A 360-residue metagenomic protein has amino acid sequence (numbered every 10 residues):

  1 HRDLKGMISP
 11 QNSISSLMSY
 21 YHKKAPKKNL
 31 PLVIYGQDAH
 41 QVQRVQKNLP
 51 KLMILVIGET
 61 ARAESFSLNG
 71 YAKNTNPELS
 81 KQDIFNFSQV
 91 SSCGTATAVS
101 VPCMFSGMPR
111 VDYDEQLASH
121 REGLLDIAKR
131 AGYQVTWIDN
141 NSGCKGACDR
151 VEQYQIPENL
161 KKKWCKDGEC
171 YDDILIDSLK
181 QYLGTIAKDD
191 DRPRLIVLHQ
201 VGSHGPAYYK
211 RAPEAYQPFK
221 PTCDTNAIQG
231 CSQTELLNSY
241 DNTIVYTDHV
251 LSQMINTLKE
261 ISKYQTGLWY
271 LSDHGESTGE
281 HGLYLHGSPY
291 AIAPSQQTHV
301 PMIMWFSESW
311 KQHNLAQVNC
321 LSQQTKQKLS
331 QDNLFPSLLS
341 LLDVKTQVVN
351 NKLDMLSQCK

Functional and structural regions predicted by a protein language model:
H1-K360: Catalytic domains that recognize anionic headgroups
